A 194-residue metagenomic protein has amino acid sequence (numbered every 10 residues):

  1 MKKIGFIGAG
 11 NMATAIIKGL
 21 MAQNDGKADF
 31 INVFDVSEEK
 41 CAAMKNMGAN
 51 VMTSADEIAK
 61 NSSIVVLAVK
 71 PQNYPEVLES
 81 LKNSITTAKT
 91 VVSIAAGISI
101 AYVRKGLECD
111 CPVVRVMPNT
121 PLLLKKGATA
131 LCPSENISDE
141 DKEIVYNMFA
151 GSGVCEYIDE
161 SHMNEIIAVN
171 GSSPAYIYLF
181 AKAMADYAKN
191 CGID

Functional and structural regions predicted by a protein language model:
M1-K60, K126-G127, K189-N190: NAD(P)+-binding Rossmann beta1-loop-alpha1 motif at the extreme N-terminus of oxidoreductases
I4-F6, I31, V65, V92 (+2 more regions): Hydrophobic packing within well-folded, soluble alpha/beta domains
I16-I17, L81, M184: Hydrophobic residues within alpha-helices that form the first helical element adjacent to the glycine-rich loop
M47, A55-K60, I64-L67, P71-L131: Rossmann-like NAD(P)(H) cofactor-binding subdomain of soluble oxidoreductases
Y102-P112, A128-I166, Y176-D194: Internal alpha-helical scaffold of NAD(P)-dependent oxidoreductase catalytic cores
V169: Alpha-helical membrane segments and immediately flanking helix-loop junctions that form or couple to the substrate/ion
S173: Aromatic-residue-lined binding/catalytic grooves and analogous aromatic/hydrophobic interfacial grooves in multimeric
